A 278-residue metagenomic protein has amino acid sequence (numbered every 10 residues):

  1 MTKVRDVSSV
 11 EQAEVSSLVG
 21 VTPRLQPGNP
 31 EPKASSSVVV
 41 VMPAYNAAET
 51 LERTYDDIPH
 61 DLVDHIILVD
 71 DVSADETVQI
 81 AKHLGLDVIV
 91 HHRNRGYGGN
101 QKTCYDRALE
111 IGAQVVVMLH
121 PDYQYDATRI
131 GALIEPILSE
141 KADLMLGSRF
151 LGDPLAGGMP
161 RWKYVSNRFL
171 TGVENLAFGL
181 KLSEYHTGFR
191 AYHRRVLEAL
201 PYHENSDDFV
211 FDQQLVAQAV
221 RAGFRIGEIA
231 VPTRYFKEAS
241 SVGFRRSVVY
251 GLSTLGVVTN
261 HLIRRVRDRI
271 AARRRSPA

Functional and structural regions predicted by a protein language model:
M1-S35, A177-G179, H203-A278: Hydrophobic helical membrane-anchoring modules
P23-L25, Y45-H60: Short, well-formed alpha-helical segments that are part of the catalytic scaffolds of diverse glycosyltransferases
S36-M42, L51, I58, D64-V69: Hydrophobic targeting segments
A47-T50, S73, D126: Donor nucleotide-sugar binding loop of glycosyltransferases
D70-V78: A conserved acidic beta->alpha catalytic loop
V72, G96, Q124: A short, conserved beta-strand element in the Rossmann-like catalytic core that flanks the donor/metal-binding loop
R93-E110, V115, A127-F209, F236-L255 (+1 more regions): Acceptor/aglycone-binding surface of glycosyltransferases and processive sugar-polymer synthases
